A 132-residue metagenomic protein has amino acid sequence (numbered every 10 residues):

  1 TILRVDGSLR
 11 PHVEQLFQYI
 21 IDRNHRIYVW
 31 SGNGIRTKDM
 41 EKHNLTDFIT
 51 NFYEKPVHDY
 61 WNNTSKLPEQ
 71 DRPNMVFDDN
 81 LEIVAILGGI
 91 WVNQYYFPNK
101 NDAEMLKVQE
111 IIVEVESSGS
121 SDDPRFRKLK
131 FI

Functional and structural regions predicted by a protein language model:
T1-N62, F131: Alpha-helical substrate-recognition element adjacent to the catalytic core
K38-I132: C-terminal cap/substrate-recognition subdomain and adjoining C-terminal extension of metal-dependent phosphatase-like
